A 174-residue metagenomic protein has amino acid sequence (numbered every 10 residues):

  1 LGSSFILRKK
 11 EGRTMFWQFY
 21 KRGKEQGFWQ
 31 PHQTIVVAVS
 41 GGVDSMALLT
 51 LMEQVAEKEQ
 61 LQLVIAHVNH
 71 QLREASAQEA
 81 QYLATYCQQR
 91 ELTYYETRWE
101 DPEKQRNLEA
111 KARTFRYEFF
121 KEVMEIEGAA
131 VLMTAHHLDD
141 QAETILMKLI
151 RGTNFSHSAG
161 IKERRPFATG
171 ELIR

Functional and structural regions predicted by a protein language model:
L1-T14: Short, Lys/Arg-enriched N-terminal segments with co-localized hydrophobic residues within the first ~10-30 amino acids
M15-V39, V43-R174: Core alpha/beta nucleotide-donor-binding catalytic domains of modification enzymes
